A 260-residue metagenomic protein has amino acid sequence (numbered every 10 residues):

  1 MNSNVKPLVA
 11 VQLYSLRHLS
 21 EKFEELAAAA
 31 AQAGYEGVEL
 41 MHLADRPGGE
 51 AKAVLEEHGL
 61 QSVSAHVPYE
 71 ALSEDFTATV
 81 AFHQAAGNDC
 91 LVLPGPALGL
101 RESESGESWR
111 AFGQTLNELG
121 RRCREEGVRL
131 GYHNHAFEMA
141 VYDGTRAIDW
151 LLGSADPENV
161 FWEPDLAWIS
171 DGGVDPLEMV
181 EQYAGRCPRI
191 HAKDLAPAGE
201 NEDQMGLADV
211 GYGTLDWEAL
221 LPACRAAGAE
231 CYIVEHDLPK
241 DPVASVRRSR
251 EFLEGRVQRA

Functional and structural regions predicted by a protein language model:
M1-C90, E254-A260: N-terminal pre-domain/capping segments
P7-L13, V38-L40, S62-V67, L91-L93 (+4 more regions): Hydrophobic faces of well-ordered beta-strands that scaffold small-molecule active sites in alpha/beta enzyme cores
L16-E21, G37-E50, P68-F76, G99-S103 (+5 more regions): Acidic-and-aromatic substrate-binding clefts and catalytic sites of carbohydrate-active enzymes
K22-A30, A51-V54, D75-F82, A86 (+7 more regions): A general structural detector for well-ordered alpha-helical segments in enzyme core domains, enriched
A28, G37, A44, Y69-W162 (+1 more regions): Active-site acidic/histidine proton-transfer and metal-coordination neighborhood in alpha/beta enzyme cores
V38, C123-T214: Acidic/histidine-rich catalytic cores of soluble enzymes
G213-L220, A227, C231-V234: H/E-rich (His + Asp/Glu) clusters that bind or coordinate divalent metals
D241-A260: C-terminal helical cap(s) of enzyme catalytic domains, especially alpha/beta-barrels
